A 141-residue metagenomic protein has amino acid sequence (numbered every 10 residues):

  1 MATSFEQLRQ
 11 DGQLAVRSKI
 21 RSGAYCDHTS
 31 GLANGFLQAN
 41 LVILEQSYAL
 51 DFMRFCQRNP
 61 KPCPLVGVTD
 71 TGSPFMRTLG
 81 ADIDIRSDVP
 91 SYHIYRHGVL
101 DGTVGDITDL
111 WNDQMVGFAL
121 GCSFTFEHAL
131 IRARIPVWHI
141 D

Functional and structural regions predicted by a protein language model:
A2-G121, R132, V137: Metallocofactor- and cofactor-centric catalytic cores in central/energy metabolism, strongly enriched
H128: Structured soluble/peripheral alpha/beta segments that form catalytic or ligand/cofactor-binding pockets
I140-D141: Long, charge-dense
